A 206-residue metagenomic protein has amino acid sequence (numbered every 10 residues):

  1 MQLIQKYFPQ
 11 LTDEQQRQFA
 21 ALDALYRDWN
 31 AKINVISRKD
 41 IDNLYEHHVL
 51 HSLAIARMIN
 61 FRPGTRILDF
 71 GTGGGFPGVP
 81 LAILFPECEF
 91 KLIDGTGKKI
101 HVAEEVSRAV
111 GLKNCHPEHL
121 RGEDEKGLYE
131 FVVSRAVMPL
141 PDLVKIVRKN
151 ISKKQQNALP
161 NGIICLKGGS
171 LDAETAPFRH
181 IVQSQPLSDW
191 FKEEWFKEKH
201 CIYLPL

Functional and structural regions predicted by a protein language model:
M1-L68, K98-C115: Class I SAM-dependent transferase core
L53-S134, V144: Conserved SAM/SAH cofactor-binding pocket of Class I
F85, I151-L159: Helix-to-beta-strand junctions that scaffold the AdoMet/dcAdoMet cofactor pocket in Class I SAM-dependent enzymes
E89, N114-H116, G162, H180-Q183: Conserved beta-strand segments of alpha/beta enzyme cores
L120, V147, L166-D172: Non-DNA-binding regulatory cores of transcription-related proteins, predominantly C-terminal effector-binding
L140-I151: A short, conserved alpha-helix within the catalytic core of class I
Q156-S170: Conserved beta-strand signature within the Rossmann-like core of class I S-adenosyl-L-methionine
G168-L206: Active-site capping/gating segments
